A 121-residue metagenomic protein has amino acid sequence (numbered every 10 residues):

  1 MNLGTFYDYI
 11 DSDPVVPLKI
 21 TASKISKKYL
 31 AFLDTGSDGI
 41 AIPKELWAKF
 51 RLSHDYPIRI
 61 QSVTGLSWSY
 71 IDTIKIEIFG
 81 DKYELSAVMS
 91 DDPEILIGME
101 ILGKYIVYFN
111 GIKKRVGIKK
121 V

Functional and structural regions predicted by a protein language model:
M1-V121: Pepsin/retropepsin-fold aspartyl endopeptidases
